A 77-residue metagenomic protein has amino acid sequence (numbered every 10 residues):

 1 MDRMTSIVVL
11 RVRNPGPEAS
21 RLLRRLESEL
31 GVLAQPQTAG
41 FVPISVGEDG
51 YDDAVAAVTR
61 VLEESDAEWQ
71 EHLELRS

Functional and structural regions predicted by a protein language model:
D2-N14: Short glycine-/aliphatic-rich beta-strand segments at the starts of folded cytosolic domains
L10, L26, A34, V42-I44 (+1 more regions): Hydrophobic beta-strand residues in large extracellular and virion-surface proteins
R11-R13, S45-G47, Q70, R76: A structural detector for beta-sheet-dominated domains
R13-V32: Short amphipathic alpha-helix segments
P15-E18, G47-D52: Helix N-cap motif at beta-to-alpha junctions
L22-S28, A54-E64: Short amphipathic alpha-helices in soluble, non-transmembrane regions that often serve as interface/regulatory elements
L33-T38, T59-S77: Conserved short beta-strand edge segments in small beta-sheet-based binding/regulatory domains
T38-G50: A generic structural motif
